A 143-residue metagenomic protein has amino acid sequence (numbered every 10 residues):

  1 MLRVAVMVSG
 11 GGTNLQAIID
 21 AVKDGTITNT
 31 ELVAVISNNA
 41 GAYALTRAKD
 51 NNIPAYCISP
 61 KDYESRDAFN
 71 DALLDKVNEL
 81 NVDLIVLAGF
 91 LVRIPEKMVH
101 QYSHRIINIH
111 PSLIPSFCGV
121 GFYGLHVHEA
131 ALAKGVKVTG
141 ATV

Functional and structural regions predicted by a protein language model:
M1-V143: One-carbon transfer enzymes
